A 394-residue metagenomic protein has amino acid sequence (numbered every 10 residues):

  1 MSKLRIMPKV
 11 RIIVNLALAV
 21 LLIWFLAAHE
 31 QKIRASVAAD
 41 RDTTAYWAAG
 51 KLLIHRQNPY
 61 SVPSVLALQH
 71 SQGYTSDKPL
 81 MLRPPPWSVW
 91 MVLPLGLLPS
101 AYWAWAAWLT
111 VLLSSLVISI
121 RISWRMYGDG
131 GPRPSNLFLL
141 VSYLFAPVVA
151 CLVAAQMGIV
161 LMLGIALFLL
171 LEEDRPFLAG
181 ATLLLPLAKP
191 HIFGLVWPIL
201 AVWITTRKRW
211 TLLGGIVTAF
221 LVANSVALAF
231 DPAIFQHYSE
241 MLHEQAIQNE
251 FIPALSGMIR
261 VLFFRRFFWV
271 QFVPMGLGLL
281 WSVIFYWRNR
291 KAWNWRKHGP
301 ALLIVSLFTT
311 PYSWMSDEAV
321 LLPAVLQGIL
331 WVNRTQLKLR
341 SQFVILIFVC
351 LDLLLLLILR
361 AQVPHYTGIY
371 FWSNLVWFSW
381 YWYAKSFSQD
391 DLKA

Functional and structural regions predicted by a protein language model:
S2-L178, V202-L322, L326-N333: Primarily membrane-embedded glycan-assembly and transfer machineries that use lipid-linked glycans
I6-P8, I12, P186, L337 (+2 more regions): Short alpha-helical segments used as structural interaction elements across diverse proteins
W90, Y143, P186, F193-L195 (+3 more regions): Hydrophobic alpha-helical transmembrane segments of integral membrane proteins, especially lipid-exposed positions
T182-A201, T310-D317: Transmembrane helices and adjacent periplasmic/lumenal helix-loop junctions of polyprenol-phosphate-dependent
A188-I192, V222-V226, F343-I345: Membrane-embedded alpha-helical segments of transport systems, primarily multispan ion/solute transporters
I329-A394: Aromatic-enriched
